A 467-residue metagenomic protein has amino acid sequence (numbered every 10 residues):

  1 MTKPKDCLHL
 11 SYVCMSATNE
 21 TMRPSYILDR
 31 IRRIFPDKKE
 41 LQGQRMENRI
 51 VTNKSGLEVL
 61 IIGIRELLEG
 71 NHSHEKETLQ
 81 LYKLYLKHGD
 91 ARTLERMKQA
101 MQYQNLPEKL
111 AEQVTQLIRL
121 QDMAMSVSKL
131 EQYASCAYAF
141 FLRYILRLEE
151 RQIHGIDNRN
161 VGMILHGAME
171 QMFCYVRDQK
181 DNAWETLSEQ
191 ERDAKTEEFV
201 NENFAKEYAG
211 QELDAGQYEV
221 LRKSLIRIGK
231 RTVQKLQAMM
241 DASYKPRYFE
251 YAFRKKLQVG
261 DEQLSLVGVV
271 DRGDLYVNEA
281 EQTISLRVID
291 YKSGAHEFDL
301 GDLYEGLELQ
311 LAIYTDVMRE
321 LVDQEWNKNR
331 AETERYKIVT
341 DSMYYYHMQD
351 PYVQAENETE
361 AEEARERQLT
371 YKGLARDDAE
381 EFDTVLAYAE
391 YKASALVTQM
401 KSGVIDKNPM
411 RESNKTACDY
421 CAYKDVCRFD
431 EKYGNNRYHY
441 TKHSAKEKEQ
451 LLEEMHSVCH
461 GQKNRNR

Functional and structural regions predicted by a protein language model:
M1-K3: Conserved helicase C-terminal RecA-like lobe
H9-S11, A17-G43, V51, S55 (+1 more regions): RecB-family 4Fe-4S metal-dependent nuclease core
